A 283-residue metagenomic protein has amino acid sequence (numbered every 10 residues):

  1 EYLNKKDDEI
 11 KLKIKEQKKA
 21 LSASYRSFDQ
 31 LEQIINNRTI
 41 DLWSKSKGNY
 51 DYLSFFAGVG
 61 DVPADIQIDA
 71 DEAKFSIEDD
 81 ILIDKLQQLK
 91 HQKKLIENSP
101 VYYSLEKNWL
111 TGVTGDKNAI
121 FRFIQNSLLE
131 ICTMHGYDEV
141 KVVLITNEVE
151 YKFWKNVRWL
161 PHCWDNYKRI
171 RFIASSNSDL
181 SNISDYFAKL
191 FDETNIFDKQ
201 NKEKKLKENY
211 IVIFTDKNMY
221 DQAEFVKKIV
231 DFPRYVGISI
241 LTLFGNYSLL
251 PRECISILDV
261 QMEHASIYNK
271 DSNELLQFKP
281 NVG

Functional and structural regions predicted by a protein language model:
E1-G283: Accessory regions of macromolecular translocation/handling assemblies
